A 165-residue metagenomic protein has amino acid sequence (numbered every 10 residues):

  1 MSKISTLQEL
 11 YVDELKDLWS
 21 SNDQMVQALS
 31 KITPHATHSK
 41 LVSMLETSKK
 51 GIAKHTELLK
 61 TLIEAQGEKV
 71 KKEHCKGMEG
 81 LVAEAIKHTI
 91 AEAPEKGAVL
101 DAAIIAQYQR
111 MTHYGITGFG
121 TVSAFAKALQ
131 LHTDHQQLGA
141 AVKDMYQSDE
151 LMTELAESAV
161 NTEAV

Functional and structural regions predicted by a protein language model:
M1-V165: Amphipathic alpha-helical hairpins
